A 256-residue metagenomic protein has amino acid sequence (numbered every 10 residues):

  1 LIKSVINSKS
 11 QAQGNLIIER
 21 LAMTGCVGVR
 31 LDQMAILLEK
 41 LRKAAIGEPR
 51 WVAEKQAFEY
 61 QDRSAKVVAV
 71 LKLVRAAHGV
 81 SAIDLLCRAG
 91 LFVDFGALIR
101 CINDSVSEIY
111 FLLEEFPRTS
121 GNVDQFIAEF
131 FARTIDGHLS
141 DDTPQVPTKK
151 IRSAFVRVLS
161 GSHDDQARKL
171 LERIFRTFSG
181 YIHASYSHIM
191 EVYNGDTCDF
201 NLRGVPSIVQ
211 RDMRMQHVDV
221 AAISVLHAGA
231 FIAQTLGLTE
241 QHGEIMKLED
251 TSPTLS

Functional and structural regions predicted by a protein language model:
L1-S105, I109-S256: A cross-kingdom marker of C-terminal helix-rich interaction/assembly modules
